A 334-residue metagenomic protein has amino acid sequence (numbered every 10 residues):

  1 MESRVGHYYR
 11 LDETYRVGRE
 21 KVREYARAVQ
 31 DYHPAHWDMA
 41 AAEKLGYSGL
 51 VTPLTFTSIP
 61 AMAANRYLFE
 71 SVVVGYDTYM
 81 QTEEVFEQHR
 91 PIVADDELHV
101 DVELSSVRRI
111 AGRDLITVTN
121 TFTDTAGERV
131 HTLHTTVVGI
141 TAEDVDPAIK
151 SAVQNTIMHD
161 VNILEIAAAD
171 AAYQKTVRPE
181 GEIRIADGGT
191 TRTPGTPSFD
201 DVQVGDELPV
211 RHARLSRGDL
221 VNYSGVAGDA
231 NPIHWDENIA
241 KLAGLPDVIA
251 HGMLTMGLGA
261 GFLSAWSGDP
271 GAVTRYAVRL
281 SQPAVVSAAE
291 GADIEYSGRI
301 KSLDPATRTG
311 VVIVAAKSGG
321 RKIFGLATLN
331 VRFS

Functional and structural regions predicted by a protein language model:
M1-E83, P147-V273: Hot-dog-fold acyl-thioester-processing enzymes
Q81-E83, R90-Q203, V286-S334: HotDog/MaoC-like acyl-thioester-processing domains
Q88, L215, L280, V331-F333: Hydrophobic residues in beta-strands and at strand termini
D247, L258-K301: Catalytic-pocket segment enriched in acidic/His residues
